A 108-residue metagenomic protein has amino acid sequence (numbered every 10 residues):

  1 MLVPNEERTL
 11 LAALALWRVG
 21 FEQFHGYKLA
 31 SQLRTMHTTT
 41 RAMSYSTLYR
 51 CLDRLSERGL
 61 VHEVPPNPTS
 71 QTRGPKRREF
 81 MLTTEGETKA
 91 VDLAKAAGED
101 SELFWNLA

Functional and structural regions predicted by a protein language model:
M1-F24: Short alpha-helical segments that sit at the start of domains
H25-T39: DNA-recognition alpha helix
L48-R58: Basic amphipathic alpha-helical segments that dock to polyanions
R58-G74: Beta-hairpin "wing" of winged helix-turn-helix
P66-P68, F80-E87: Accessory beta->alpha helical hairpin/"wing" motif in late/C-terminal subdomains of nucleic-acid enzymes
R77: Short coil/loop residues immediately preceding or within conserved phosphate-binding loops of NTP-utilizing enzyme
E85-A108: Amphipathic alpha-helical dimerization/coiled-coil segments that flank or bridge DNA-binding/regulatory modules
